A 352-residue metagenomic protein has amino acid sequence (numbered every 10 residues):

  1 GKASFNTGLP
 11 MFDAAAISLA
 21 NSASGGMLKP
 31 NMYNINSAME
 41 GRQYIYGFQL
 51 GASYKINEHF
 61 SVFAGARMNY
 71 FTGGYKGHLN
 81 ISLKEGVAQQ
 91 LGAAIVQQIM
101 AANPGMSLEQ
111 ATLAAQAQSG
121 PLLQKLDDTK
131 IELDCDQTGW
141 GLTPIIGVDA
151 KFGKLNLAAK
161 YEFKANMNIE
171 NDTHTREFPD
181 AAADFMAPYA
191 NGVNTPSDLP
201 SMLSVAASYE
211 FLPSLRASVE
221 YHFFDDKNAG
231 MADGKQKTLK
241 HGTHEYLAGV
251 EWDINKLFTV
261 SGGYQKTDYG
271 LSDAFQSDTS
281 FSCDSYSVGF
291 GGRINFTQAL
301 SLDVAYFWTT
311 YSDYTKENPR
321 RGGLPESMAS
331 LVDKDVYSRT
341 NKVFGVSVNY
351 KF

Functional and structural regions predicted by a protein language model:
G1-F352: Outer-membrane beta-barrel porins/channels
